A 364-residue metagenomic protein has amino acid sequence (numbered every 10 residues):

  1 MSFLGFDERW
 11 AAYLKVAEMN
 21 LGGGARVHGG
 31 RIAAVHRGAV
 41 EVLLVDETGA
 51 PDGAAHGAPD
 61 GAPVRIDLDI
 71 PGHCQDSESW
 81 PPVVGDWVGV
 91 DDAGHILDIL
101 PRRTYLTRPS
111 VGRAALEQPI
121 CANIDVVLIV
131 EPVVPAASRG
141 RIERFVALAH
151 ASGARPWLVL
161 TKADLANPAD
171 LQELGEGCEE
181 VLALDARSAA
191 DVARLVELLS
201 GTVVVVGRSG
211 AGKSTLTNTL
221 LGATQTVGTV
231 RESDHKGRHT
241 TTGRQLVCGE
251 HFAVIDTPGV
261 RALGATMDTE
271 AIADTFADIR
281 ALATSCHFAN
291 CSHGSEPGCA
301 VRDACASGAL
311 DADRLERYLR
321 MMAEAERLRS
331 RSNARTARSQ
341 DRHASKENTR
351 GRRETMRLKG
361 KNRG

Functional and structural regions predicted by a protein language model:
M1-E18: A general sequence property marking short-to-moderate contiguous segments in secreted/outer-membrane adhesion
F3-F6, G23-R26, V45, D52 (+11 more regions): Helix-rich effector regions associated with P-loop NTPase G domains
R26-H36: Structural detector for short beta-strands of small beta-barrel domains
G38-V42: Short aromatic-glycine-enriched beta-strand elements
I120-N123, I129-C178, L182: Phosphate-binding glycine-rich loops and their immediate beta-loop-alpha structural context
D164-A211: Canonical P-loop GTPase G-domain recognition
S214: Walker A/P-loop
